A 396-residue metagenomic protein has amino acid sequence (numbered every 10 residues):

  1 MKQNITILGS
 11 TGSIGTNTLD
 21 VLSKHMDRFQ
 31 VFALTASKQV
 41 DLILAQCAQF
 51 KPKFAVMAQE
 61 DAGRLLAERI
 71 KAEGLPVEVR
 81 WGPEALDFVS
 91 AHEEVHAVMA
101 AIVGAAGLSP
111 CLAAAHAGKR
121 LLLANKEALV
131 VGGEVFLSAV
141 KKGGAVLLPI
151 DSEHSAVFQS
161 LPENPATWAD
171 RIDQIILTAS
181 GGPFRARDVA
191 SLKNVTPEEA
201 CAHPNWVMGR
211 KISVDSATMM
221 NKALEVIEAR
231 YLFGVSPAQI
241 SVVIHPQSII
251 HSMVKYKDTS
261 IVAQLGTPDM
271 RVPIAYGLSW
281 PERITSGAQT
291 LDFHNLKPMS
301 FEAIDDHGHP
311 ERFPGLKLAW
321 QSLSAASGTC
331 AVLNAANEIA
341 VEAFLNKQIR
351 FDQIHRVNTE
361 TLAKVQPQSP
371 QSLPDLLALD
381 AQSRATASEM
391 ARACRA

Functional and structural regions predicted by a protein language model:
M1-A396: Catalytic, metal-anchored helix/loop core of enzyme active sites in primary metabolism
